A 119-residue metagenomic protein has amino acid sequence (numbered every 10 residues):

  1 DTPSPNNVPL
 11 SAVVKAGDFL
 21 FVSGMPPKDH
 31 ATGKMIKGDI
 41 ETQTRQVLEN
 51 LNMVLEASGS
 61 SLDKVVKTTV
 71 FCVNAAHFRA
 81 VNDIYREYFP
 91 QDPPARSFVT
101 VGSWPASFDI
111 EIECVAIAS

Functional and structural regions predicted by a protein language model:
D1-E49, M53-V66, C72-S119: N-terminal presequence-like segments and the immediate start of the first folded domain
